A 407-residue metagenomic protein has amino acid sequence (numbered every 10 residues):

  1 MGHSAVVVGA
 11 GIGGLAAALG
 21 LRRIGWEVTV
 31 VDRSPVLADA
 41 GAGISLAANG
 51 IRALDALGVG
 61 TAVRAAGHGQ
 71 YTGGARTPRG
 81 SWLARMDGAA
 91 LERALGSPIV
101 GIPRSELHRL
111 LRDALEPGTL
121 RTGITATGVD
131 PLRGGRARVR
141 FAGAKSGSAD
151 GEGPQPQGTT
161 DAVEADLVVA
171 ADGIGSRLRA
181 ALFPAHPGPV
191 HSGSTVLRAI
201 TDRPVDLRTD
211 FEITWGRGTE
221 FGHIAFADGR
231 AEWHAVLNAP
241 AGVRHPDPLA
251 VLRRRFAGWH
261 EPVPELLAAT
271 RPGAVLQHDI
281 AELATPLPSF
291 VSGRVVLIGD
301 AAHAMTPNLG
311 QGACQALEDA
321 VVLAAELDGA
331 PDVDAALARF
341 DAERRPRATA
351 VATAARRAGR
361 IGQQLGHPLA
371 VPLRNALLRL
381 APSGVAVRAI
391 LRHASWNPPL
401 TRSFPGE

Functional and structural regions predicted by a protein language model:
M1-A5, A47-L182, P187-I200, N238-R255 (+1 more regions): Conserved N-terminal helical subregion
M1-H3, A65, G80, E265 (+2 more regions): C-terminal helical "tail/cap" subdomain of flavin- and related membrane-associated enzymes
V7-P35, V169-A170, L197, A274-G366: Conserved mid-domain beta->alpha element of the FAD-binding
W26, V59, E261: Short phosphate-binding/catalytic loops that engage adenosine nucleotides
R33-V36, G43, G67: Residues in the short beta-alpha loop(s) of Rossmann-like NAD(P)-binding domains
T61, R203-R208, A241-G242, P262 (+1 more regions): Short helix-loop capping/hinge motifs at secondary-structure junctions, enriched in acidic/polar residues
S192-I224: Flavin-dependent oxidoreductases
R217-T219, A227, V236-L309, Q315: FAD/FMN-dependent oxidoreductases across multiple families
